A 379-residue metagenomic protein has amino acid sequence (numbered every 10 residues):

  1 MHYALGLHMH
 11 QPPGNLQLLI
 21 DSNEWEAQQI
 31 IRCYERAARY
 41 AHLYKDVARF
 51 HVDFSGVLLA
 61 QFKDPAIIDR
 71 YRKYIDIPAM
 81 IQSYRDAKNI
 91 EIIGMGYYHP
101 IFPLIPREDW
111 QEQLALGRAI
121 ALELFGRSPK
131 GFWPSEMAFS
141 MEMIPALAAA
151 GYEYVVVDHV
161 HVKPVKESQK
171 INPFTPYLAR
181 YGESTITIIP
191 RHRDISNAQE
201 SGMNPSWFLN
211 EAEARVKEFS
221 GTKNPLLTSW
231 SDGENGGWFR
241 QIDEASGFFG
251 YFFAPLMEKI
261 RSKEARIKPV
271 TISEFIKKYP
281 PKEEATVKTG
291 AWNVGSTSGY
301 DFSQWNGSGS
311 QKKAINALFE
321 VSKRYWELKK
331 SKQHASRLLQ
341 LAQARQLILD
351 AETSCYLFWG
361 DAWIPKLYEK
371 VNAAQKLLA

Functional and structural regions predicted by a protein language model:
M1-H42, V57-L58, P173-Y177, G182-I186 (+3 more regions): Active-site and substrate-binding clefts of carbohydrate-active enzymes
H2-L7, P12-P106, K130-P134, E153-D158 (+2 more regions): Short, well-structured secondary-structure segments
H8-P12, S55-V57, Y97-P100, G126 (+7 more regions): An acidic- and aromatic-residue-enriched active-site/binding cleft used to recognize and process polar
G14-L18, Q61-A66, L104-P106, S140-A148 (+5 more regions): A short acidic (Asp/Glu
E26-I30, I105-L114, R191, A198-L209 (+1 more regions): Phosphate/oxyanion-binding active-site loops and adjacent basic polyanion-contact surfaces
Y71-D86, I90-E91, A115, R127 (+1 more regions): Acidic, His- and aromatic-enriched active-site or binding-groove loops in soluble protein domains that engage sugars
I101, V160-P164, S168, I189-E211: Positively charged, amphipathic and often flexible ligand-engagement surfaces
D109-E136, A214-S229: CE4/NodB-like, metal-dependent polysaccharide N-deacetylase domain that modifies extracellular/periplasmic N-acetylated
